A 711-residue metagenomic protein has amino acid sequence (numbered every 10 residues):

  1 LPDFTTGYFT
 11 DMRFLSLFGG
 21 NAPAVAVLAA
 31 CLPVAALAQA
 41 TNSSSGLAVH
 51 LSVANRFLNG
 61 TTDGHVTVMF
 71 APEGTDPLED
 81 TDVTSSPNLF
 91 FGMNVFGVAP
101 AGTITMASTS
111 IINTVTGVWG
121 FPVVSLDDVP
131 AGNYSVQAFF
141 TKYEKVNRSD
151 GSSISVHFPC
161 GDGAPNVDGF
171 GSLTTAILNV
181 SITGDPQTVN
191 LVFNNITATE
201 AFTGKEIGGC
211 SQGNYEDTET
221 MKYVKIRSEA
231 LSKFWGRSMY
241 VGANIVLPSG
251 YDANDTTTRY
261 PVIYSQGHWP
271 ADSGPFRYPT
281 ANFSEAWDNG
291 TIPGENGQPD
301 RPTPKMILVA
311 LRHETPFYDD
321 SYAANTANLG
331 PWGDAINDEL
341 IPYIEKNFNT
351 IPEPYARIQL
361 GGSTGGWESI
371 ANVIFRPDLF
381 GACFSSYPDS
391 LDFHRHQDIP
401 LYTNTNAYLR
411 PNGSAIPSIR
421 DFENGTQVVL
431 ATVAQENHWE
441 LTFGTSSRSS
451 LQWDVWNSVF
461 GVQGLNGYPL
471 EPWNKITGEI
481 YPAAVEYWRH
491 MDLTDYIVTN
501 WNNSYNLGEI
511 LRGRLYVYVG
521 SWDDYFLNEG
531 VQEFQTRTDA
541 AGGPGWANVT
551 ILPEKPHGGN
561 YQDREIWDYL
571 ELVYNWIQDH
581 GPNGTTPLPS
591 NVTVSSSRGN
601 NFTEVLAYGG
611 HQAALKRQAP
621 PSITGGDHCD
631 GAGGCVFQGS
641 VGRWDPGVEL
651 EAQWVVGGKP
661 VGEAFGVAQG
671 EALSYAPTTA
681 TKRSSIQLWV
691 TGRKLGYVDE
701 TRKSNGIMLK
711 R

Functional and structural regions predicted by a protein language model:
L1-P2, G7, D11-A40: Fungal secretory targeting signals
N42, V129-A131, G184, G236 (+5 more regions): Surface-exposed coil/turn segments at beta-strand junctions on protein surfaces, enriched
L47-N55: A short, amphipathic beta-strand motif
N59-E73: Low-complexity, serine/threonine/proline/glycine-rich extracellular segments that form mucin-like
T62-D63, E219, M239-Y240, W644-E649: Short proline/glycine-enriched turn/loop motifs at strand-loop junctions of beta-rich domains
V66, A243, L650-Q653: Short beta-strand elements bearing conserved aromatic residues within extracellular beta-rich modules
P72-T75, E79-G609: Non-catalytic cap/lid and distal C-terminal segments of serine-dependent acyl enzymes
L606-R711: Ser/Thr/Pro/Gly-rich low-complexity disordered regions
